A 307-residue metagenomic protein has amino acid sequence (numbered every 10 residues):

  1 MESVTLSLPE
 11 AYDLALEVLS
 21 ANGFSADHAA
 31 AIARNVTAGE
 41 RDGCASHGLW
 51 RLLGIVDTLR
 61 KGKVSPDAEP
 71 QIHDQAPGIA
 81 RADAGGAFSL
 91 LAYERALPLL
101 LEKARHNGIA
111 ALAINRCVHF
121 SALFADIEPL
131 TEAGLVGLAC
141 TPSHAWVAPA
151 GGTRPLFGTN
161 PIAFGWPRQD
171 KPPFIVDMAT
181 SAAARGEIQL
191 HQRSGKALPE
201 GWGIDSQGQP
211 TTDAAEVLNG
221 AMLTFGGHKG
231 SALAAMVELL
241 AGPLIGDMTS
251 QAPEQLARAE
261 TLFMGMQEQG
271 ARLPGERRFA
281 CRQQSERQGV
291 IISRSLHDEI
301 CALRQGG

Functional and structural regions predicted by a protein language model:
E2, A11-L14, A21, L239-G307: Catalytic-core signal marking the mid-to-C-terminal active-site face
V4-L8, F24-G48, K63-Q75, A271-P274: N-terminal glycine-rich anion-binding loops that anchor highly charged ligand groups
L6, E10, L14, F24-A31 (+11 more regions): Conserved active-site and cofactor/substrate-binding residues in soluble primary-metabolism enzymes
H47-L101: Active-site cofactor/substrate anionic-group-binding motifs, chiefly glycine- and Lys/Arg-rich phosphate-binding loops
A80-Q169: A generic, well-ordered mixed alpha/beta core segment in the N-terminal half of proteins
V147-T212: Phosphate/diphosphate-binding glycine-rich loops and adjacent basic-rich segments that engage nucleotide
R185-G227, S231-I245: Small-residue-enriched flexible segments
